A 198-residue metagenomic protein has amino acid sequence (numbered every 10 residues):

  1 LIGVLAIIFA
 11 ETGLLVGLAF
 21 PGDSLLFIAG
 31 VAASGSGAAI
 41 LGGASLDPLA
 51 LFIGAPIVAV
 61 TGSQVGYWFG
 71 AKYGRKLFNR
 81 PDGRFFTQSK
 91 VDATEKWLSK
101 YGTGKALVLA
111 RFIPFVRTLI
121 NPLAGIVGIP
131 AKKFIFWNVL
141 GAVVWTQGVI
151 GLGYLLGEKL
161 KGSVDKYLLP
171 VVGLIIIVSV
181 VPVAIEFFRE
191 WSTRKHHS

Functional and structural regions predicted by a protein language model:
L1-A6, V31-P122, I126-I129, E158-V172 (+1 more regions): Membrane-interfacial helix-loop-helix
L5-P21, S179: Transmembrane alpha-helix interface/packing and boundary motifs in multi-pass membrane proteins, characterized by
P21-L26, F136: Cytoplasmic-side transmembrane-helix entry/capping segments in multi-pass membrane proteins
L25, V58-T61, L140-G148, I177-S179: Membrane-embedded alpha-helical segments of transport systems, primarily multispan ion/solute transporters
G128-L140: Membrane-helix boundary/juxtamembrane motif in polytopic membrane proteins
N138-A142, Y154, K166, P170-V178: Pore-lining and gate-forming transmembrane alpha-helices of multi-pass membrane transport proteins
T146-K159: Transmembrane alpha-helical segments of integral membrane proteins
